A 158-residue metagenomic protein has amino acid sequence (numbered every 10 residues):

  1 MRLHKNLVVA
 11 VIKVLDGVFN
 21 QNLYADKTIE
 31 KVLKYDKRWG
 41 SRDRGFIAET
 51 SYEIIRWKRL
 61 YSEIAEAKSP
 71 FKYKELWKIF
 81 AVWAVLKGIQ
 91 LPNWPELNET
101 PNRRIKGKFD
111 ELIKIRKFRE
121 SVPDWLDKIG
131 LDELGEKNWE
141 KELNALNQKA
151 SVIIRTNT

Functional and structural regions predicted by a protein language model:
M1-T158: Class I Rossmann-like S-adenosyl-L-methionine
